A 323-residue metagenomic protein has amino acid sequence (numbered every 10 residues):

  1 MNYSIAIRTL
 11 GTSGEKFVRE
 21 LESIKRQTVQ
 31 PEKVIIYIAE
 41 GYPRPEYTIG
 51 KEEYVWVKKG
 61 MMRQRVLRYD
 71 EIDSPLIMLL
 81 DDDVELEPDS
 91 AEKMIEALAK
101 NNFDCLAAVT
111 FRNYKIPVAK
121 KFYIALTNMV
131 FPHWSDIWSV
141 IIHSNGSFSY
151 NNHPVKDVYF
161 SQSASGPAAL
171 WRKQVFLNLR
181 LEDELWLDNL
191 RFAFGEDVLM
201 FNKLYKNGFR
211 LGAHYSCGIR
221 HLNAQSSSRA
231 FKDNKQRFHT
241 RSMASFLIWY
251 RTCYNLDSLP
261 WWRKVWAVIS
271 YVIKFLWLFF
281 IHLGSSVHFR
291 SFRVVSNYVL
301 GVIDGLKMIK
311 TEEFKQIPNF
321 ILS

Functional and structural regions predicted by a protein language model:
I7-R26: Short, well-formed alpha-helical segments that are part of the catalytic scaffolds of diverse glycosyltransferases
G60, N189-A193, R220-M243: Nucleotide-sugar-dependent glycosyltransferase catalytic core
I77: Short aromatic/hydrophobic "clamp" motif used to bind/position activated sugar donors
D89-S135: Conserved donor NDP-sugar-binding/catalytic core segment of glycosyltransferases
W138-H143, Y150-W171, F192-A193: A recurrent flexible, glycine/aromatic-enriched loop bordering the glycosyltransferase active site that acts as
A164-G166, L187-N202: Acidic donor-binding loop at a coil-to-helix junction in glycosyltransferase catalytic cores that engages
L211-L222: Catalytic beta-strand/loop signature of glycosyltransferases that borders the donor
H239-T240, N255-S323: Non-catalytic, C-terminal membrane-associated alpha-helical segments of glycosyltransferases
